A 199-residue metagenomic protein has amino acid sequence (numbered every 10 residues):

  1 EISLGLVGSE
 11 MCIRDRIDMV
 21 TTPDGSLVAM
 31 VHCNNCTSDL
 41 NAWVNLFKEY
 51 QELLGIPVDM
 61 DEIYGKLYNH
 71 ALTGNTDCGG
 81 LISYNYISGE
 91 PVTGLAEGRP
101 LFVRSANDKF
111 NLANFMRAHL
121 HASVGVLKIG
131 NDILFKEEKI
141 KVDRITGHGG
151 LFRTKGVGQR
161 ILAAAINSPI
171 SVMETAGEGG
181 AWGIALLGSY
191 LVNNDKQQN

Functional and structural regions predicted by a protein language model:
S3, S9-T146, L151-N199: Active-site core segments that coordinate phosphate-bearing ligands/cofactors across diverse enzyme families
